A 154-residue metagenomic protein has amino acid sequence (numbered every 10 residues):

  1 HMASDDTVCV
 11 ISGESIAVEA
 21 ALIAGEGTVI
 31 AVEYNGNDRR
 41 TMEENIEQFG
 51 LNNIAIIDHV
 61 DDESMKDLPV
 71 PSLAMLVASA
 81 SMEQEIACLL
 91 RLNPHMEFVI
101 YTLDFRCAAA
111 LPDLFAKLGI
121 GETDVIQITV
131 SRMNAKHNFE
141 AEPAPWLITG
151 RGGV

Functional and structural regions predicted by a protein language model:
D5-E14: Conserved class I S-adenosyl-L-methionine
G13, E33-D38, A78, L103: Short beta->alpha hinge that forms the Motif I/post-I loop of the SAM-binding pocket
E14-E26: Conserved SAM-binding loop of SAM-dependent methyltransferases across substrates and taxa, primarily the Class I
E26-V32, F98: Short beta-strand element of Class I
V32-L73: S-adenosyl-L-methionine
I56-V99: Active-site segment flanking the S-adenosylmethionine/decSAM binding pocket in AdoMet-dependent transferases
L73, A135-V154: Core SAM-dependent methyltransferase catalytic element
L90-A144: C-terminal substrate-binding/active-site "lid" region of AdoMet-derived donor-dependent transferases
